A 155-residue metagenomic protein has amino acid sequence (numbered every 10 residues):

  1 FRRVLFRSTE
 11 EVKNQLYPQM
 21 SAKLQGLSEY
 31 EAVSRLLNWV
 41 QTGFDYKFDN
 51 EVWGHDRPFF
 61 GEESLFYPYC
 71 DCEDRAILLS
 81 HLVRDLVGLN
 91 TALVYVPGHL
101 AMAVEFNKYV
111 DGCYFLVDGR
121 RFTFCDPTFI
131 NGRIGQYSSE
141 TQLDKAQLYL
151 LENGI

Functional and structural regions predicted by a protein language model:
F1-L5: Short, small-residue-biased leader/transition segments that mark boundaries at the very start of proteins
F6-F66, T128: Secondary-structure boundary elements
Q25-L27, D74-I155: Hydrophobic/aromatic-rich core segments of domains that either
E31-R35, W39, D71-L78, L82: Extracytoplasmic/secreted proteins, especially bacterial periplasmic and envelope-associated proteins
S64, P68-D71, L93-Y95: Extended hydrophobic/aromatic segments used for targeting, binding, or gating
